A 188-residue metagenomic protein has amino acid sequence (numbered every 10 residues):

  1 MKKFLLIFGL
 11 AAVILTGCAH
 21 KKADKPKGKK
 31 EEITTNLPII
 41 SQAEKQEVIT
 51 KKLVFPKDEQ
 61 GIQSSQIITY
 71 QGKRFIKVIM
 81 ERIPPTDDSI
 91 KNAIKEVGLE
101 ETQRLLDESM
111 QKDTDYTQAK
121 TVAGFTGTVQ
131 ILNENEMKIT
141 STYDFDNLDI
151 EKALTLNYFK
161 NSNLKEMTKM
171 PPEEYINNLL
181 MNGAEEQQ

Functional and structural regions predicted by a protein language model:
M1-F4: Positively charged n-region of N-terminal signal peptides that target proteins for export
I7, K25, E186-Q188: Short acidic DE-rich linear segments
I14-G17: C-terminal motif of bacterial Sec signal peptides marking the signal peptidase cleavage site
A19-K21: Bacterial signal peptide processing site
A23-K30: Extracellular/periplasmic envelope-modification machinery, especially enzymes that add or remove acyl/ester groups on
I33-Q188: Subset-of-secretome marker
